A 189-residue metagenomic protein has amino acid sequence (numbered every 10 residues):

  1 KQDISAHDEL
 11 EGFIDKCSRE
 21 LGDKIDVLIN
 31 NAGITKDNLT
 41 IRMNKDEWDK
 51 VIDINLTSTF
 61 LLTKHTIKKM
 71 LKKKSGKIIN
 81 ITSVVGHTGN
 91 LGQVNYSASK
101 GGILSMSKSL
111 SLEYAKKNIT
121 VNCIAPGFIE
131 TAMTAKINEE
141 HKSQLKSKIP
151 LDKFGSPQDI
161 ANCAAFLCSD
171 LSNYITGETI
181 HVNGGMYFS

Functional and structural regions predicted by a protein language model:
K1-G12, K45, Q158-D159: The beta1-alpha1 cofactor-binding region of Rossmann-like NAD(H)/NADP(H)-dependent oxidoreductases
L39-T40, N44-I52, T134, L145: Substrate-binding pocket helix/loop in short-chain dehydrogenase/reductase
T63, S99, S107: Active-site helix of classical SDR
K68, L112-K116, N173: Alpha-helical segment proximal to the catalytic Tyr-Lys
S83: Residue(s) in the substrate-gating loop at a strand-loop-helix junction that position the organic substrate next
A115, T120, I175-G177, N183: Short, small/polar-rich loop/turn modules that mediate ligand/substrate recognition or access, typified
I149-I160, L171: A conserved structural motif in NAD(P)-dependent oxidoreductases
